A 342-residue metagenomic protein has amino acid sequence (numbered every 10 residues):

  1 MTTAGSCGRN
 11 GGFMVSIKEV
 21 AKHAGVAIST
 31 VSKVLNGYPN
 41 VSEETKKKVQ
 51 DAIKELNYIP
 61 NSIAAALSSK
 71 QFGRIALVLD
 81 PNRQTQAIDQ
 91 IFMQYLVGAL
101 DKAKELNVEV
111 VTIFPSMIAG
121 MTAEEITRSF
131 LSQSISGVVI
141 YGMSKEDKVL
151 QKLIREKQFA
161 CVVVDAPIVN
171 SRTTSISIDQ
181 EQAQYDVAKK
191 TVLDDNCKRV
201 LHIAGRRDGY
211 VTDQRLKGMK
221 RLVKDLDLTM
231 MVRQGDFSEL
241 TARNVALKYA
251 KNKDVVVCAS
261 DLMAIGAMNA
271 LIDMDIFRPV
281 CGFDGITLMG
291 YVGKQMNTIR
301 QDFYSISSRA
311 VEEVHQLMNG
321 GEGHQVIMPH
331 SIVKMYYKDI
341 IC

Functional and structural regions predicted by a protein language model:
M1-G73: N-terminal helix-turn-helix DNA-binding module of bacterial transcription factors
T2-G12, R74-K189, Y249-K251, V255: Alpha-helical recognition/docking segments in bacterial nutrient-uptake and carbohydrate-utilization systems
A76-V78, L201, V257, C281: Short, well-ordered beta-strand segments
A103-P115, H202, K220-T241: Short beta-strand elements in bilobed, periplasmic/extracellular small-molecule ligand-binding domains
K145-E146, D208, R215, L262-A264: Alpha-helix capping/helix-boundary segments
I176-H202, E239-L247, A264, Q301-N319: Hydrophobic alpha-helical segments within soluble ligand-binding/sensing domains
V187-L226, E322-I340: An alpha-beta-alpha
K251-C342: Flexible loop/turn connectors
